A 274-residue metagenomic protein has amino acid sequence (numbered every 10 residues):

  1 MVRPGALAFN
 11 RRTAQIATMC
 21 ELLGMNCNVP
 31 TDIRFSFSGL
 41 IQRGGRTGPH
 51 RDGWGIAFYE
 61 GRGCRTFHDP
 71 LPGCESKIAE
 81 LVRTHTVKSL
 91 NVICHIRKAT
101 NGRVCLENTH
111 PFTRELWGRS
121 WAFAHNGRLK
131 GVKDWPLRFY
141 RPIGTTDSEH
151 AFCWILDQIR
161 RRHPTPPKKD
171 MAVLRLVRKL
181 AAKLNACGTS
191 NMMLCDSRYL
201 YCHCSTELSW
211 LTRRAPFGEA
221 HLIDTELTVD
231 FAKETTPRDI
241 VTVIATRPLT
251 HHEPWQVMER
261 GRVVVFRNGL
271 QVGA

Functional and structural regions predicted by a protein language model:
R12-K77, A220, G261-V263, G269-A274: Extreme N-terminus nucleophile/cap motif
C20, W121-G131: Conserved beta-strand-loop-short alpha-helix elements that form and flank the Mn2+/Mg2+-coordinating active site
G61-R65, R119-S120, G131-Y140, R198: Cytosolic regulatory regions built on CNB/CRP/Popeye-like sensor folds
P70-V82, I96-G118, W135-R138: Short acidic (Asp/Glu) patches
V132, R138-R162: Glycine-rich phosphate-binding loop plus the immediately following alpha-helix
G144-D147, S205-V229: Gly/Ser/Thr-rich active-site loops/lids in small-molecule metabolic enzymes that frequently grip phosphoryl groups
P166-T206: Catalytic core of PPM/PP2C metal-dependent serine/threonine phosphatase domains
E219-R262: A conserved acidic, glycine/proline-rich C-terminal tail/linker
